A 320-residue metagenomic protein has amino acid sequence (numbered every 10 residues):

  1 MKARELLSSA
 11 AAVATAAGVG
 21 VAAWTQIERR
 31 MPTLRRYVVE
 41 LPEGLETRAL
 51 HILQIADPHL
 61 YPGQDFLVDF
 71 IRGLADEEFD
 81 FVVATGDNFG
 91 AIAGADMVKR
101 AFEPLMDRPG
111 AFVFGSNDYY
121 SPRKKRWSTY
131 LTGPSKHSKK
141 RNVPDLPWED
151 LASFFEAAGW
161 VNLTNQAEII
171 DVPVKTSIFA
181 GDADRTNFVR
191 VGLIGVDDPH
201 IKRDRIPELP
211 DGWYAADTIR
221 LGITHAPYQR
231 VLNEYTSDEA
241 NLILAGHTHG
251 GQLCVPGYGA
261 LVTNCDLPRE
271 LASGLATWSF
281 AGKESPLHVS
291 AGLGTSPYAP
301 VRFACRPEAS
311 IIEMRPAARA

Functional and structural regions predicted by a protein language model:
M1-V13: Membrane-penetrating hydrophobic segments
T15-A101, S121: N-terminal active-site segment of His-dependent metallophosphoesterases
Q26, A49-V68, F89-A91, Y120-K140 (+2 more regions): Acidic/histidine-rich helix-loop elements that form or flank divalent-metal/phosphate-binding sites at the catalytic
A49-H59, F188-P199, L221-H225, P286-G292: Active-site-proximal beta-strand elements of phosphoester/diester hydrolases
Q54-A56, F81-D87, G110-S116, L163-N165 (+3 more regions): Active-site neighborhood of phospho(di)ester-bond hydrolases with catalytic His/Asp-centered motifs
F66-D171: Core catalytic region of metal-dependent phosphoesterases/phosphodiesterases, especially metallo-beta-lactamase-like
K125-W160, T164-Q166, D171-L232, A299-R302: Binuclear metal-dependent hydrolase catalytic cores centered on His/Asp/Glu-rich metal-binding motifs
P227-S310, A318-R319: Conserved beta-sheet core of the metallophosphoesterase superfamily
